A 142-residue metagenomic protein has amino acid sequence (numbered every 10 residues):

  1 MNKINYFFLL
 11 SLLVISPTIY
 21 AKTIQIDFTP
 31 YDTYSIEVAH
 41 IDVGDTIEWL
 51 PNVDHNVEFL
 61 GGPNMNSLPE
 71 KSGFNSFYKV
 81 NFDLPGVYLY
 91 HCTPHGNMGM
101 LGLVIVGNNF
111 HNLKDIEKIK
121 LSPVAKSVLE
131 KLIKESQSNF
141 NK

Functional and structural regions predicted by a protein language model:
N2-L10: Sec-dependent signal peptide recognition, specifically the positively charged N-region followed immediately by
Y20-K142: Extracytoplasmic copper-binding redox domains, predominantly the cupredoxin/blue-copper superfamily
